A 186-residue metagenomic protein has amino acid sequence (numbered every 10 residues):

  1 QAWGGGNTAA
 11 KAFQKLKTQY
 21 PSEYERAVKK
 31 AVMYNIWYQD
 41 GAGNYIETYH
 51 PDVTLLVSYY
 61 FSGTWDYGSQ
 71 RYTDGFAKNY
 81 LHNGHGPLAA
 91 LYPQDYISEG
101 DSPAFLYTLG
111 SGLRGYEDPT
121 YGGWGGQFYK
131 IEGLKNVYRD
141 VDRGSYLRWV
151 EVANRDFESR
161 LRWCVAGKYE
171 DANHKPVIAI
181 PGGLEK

Functional and structural regions predicted by a protein language model:
Q1-E185: N-terminal acidic, glycine/proline-rich low-complexity segments
